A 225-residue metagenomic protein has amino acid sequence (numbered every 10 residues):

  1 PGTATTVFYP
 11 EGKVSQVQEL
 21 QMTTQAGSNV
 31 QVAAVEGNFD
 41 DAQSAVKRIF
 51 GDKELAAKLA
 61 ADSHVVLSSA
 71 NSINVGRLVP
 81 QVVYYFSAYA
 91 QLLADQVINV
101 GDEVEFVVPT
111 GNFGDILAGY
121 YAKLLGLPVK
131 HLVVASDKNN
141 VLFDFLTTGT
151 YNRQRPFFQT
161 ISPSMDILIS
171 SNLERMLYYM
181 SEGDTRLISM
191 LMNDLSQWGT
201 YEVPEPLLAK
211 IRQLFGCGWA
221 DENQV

Functional and structural regions predicted by a protein language model:
P1-V225: PLP-dependent amino-acid enzyme catalytic core
